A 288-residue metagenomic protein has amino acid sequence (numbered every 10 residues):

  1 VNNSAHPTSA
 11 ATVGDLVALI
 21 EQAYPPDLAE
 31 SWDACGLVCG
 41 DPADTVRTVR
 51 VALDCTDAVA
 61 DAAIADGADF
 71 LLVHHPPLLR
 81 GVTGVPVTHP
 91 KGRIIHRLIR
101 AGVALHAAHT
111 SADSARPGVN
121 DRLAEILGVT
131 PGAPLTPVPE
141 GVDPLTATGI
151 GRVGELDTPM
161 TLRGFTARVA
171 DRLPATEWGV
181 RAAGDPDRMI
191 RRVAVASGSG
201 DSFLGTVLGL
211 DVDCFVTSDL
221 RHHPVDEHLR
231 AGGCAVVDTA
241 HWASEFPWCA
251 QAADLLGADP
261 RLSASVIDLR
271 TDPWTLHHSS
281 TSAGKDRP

Functional and structural regions predicted by a protein language model:
V1-P288: Hydrophobic structural segments
